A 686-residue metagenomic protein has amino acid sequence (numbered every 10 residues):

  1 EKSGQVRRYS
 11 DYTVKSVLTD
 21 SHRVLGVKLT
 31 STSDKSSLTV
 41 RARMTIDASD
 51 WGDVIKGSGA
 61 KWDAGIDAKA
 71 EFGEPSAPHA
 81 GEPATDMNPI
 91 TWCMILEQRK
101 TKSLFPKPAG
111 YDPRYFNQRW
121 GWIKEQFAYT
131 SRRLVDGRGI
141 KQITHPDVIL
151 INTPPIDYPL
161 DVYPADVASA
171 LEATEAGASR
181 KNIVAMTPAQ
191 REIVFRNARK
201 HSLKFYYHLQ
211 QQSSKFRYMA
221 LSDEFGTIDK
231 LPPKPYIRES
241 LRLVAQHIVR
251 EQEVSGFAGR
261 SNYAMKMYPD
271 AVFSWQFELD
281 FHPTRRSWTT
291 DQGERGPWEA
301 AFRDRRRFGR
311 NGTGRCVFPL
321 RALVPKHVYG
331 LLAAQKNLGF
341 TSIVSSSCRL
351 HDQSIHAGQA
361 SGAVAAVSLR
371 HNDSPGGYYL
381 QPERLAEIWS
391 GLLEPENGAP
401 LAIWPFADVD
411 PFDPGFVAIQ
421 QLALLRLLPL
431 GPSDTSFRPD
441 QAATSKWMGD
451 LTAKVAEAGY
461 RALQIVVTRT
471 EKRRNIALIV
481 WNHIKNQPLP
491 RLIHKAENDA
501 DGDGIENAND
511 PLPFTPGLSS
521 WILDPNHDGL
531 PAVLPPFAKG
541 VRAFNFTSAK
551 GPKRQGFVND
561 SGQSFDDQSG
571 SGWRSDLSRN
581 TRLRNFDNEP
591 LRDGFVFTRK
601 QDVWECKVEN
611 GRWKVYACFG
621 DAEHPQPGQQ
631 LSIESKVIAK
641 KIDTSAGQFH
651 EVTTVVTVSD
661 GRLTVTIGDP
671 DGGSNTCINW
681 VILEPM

Functional and structural regions predicted by a protein language model:
K2-K15: A conserved beta-strand/loop element that lines the FAD pocket in flavoprotein oxidoreductases
S10-D11, R23-G26, S33-M44, A48-L393: Flavin (FAD/FMN)-binding glycine-rich loop and adjacent Rossmann-like elements that form
S16, D20, L323-G339, Q421-L427 (+3 more regions): Glycine-rich, acidic and aromatic/proline-enriched surface loops and short helix-turn segments that act as binding
D50, G59, Q210, A366 (+9 more regions): Sec-exported extracytoplasmic/periplasmic mature domains
G377-G415: Long, well-structured alpha-helical subdomains associated with metal-dependent extracellular/ecto-lumenal hydrolases
D413-R426, P432-P488: Short, solvent-exposed alpha-helical surface patches in non-cytosolic proteins
I493-A538: Extracellular calcium-associated, cysteine-rich motifs in secreted modular proteins
V533-M686: Compositionally biased, intrinsically disordered or flexible polar/acidic segments
